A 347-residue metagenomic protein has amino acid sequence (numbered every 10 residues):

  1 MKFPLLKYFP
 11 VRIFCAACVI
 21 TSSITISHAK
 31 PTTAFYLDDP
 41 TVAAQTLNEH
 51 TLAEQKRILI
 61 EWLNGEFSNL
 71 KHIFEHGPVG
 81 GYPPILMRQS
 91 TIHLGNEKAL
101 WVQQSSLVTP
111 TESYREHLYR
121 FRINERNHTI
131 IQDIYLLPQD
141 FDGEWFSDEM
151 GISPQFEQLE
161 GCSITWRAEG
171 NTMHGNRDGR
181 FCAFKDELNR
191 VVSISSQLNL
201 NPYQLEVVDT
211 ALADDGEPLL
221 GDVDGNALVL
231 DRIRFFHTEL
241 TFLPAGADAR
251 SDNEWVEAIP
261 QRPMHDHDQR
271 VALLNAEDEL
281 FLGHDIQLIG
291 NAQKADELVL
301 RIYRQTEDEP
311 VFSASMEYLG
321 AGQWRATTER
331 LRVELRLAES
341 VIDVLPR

Functional and structural regions predicted by a protein language model:
K2-F14: Bacterial N-terminal signal peptides that target proteins for export
R12-S23: Bacterial N-terminal signal peptides
S27-A34, A44: Boundary at the C-terminal end of the N-terminal hydrophobic targeting segment
F35-Y36, L47, L52, K56-N64 (+2 more regions): Calycin-type beta-barrel ligand-binding domains and close structural analogs
G81-E116: N-terminal glycine/threonine-rich, aromatic-flanked beta-hairpin/loop signature
